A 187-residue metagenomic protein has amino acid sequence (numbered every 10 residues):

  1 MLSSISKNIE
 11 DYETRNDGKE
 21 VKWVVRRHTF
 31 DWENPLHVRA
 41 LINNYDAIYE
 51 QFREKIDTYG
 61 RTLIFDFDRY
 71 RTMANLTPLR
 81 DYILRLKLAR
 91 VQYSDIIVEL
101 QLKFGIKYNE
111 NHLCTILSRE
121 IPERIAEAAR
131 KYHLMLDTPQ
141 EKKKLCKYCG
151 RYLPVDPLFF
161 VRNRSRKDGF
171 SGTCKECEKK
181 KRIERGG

Functional and structural regions predicted by a protein language model:
M1-M73, H133-T138: N-terminal interaction/assembly modules
R61, T77-P78, R90, D168 (+1 more regions): Amphipathic alpha-helical repeat elements characteristic of tetratricopeptide repeat
T72-D95: Short amphipathic alpha helix immediately N-terminal
L88-A89, Y93, S118, P122 (+1 more regions): Amphipathic alpha-helical core segments of compact helical bundles
R90-V91, K107, K143: Residue at a beta-strand N-cap/secondary-structure junction
Q101-I116: Short, basic interhelical loop/turn and adjoining N-cap of the next helix at nucleic-acid- or acidic-partner-contacting
S118-Q140: Short, Lys/Arg-enriched C-terminal cap helix and immediately downstream tail that follows
P139-G187: BZIP DNA-binding basic region
